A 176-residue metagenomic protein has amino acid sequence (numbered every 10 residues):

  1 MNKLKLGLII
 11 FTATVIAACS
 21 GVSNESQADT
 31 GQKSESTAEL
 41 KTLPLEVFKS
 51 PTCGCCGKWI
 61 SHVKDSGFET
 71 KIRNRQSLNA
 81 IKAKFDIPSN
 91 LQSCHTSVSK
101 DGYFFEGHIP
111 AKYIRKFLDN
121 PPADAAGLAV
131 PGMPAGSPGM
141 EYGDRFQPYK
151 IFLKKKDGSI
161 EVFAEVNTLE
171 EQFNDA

Functional and structural regions predicted by a protein language model:
M1-L8: Bacterial N-terminal signal peptides that target proteins for export
V15-A18: C-terminal motif of bacterial Sec signal peptides marking the signal peptidase cleavage site
S20-S23: Bacterial signal peptide processing site
T37-I60, K64-S66, S99: Local sequence-structure signature of Cys/Sec-based thiol-disulfide redox active-site neighborhoods
T52, W59, N74-S77, P110-I114: Stable alpha-helical elements in mature extracytoplasmic
K58-F68, A83-N90, Y103-F104, D119-P122: Sec-exported extracytoplasmic/periplasmic mature domains
R75-I87, M133-P138: Structural microenvironment flanking redox-active thiols in thiol-disulfide oxidoreductases
N90-D175: Thiol/selenol-based redox catalytic cores and closely related redox-interacting motifs
